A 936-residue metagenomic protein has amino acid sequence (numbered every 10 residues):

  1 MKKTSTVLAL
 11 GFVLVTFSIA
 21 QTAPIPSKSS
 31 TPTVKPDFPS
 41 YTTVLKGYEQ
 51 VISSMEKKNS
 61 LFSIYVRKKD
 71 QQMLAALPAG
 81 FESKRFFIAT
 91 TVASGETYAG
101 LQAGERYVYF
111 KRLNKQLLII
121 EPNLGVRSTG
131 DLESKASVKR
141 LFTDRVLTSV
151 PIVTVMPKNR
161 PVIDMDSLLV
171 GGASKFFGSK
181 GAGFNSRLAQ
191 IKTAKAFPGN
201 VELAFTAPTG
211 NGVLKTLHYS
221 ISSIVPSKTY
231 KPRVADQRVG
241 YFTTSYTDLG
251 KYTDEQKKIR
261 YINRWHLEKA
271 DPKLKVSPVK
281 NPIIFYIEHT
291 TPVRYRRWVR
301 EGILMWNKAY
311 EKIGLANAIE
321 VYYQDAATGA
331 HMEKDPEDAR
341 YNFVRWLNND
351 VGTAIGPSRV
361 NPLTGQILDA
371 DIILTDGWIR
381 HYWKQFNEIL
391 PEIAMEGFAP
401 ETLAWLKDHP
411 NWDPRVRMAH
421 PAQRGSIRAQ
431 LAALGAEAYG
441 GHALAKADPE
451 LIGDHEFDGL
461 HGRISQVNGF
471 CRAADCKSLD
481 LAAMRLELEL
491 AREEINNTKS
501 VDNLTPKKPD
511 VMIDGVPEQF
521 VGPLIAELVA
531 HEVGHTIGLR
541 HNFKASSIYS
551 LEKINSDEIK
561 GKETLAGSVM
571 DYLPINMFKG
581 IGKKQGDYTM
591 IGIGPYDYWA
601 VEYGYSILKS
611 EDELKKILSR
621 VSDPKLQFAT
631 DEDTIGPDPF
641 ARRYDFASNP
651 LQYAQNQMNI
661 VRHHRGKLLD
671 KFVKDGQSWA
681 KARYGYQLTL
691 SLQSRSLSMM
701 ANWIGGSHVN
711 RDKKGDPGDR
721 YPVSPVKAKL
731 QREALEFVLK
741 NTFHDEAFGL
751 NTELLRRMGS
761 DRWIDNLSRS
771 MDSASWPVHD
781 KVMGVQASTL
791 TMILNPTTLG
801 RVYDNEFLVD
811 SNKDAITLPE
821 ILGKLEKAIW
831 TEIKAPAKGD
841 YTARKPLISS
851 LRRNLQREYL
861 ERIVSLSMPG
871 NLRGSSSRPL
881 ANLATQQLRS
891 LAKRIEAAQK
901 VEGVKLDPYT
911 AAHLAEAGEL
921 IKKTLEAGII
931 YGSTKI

Functional and structural regions predicted by a protein language model:
M1-L8: Bacterial N-terminal signal peptides that target proteins for export
A9-T16: Bacterial N-terminal signal peptides
S18-T22: Boundary at the C-terminal end of the N-terminal hydrophobic targeting segment
A23-M73, L77-T291, R300, A309 (+5 more regions): Auxiliary tRNA-acceptor-end handling modules of aminoacyl-tRNA synthetases
T291-Y295, D510-V529: Short pre-active-site segment immediately N-terminal to the catalytic Zn-binding motif
E301-N307, G365, E527-N542: Active-site recognition of the HExxH zinc-binding catalytic motif
Q385, E527, H535-D557: Zinc-dependent metallopeptidase catalytic helix centered on the HExxH motif and its immediate flanking segment
K446-F520, A545-I936: Conserved catalytic/binding loops enriched for acidic/polar residues
